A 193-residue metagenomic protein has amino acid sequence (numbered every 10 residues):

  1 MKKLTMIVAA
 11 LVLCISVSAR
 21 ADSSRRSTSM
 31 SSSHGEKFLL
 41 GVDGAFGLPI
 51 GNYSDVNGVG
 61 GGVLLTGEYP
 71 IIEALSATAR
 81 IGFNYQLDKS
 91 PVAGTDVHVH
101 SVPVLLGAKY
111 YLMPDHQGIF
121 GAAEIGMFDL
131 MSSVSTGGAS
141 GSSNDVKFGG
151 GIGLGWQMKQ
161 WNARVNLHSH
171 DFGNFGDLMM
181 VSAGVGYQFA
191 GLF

Functional and structural regions predicted by a protein language model:
V8-C14: Bacterial N-terminal signal peptides
R20-P70, A108, I125, A190-F193: Short glycine/proline- and aromatic-enriched beta-strand/turn motifs that initiate or cap beta-hairpins
G35, P70-A74, M113-Q117, M158-W161 (+1 more regions): Outer-membrane beta-barrel channels and translocator barrels
E36-L40, N57-G61, H98-V104, S142-G150 (+2 more regions): Residues that define the transmembrane beta-barrel architecture of outer-membrane proteins
L39-D43, S76-R80, F120-A122, N162-R164 (+1 more regions): Residue-level detector of the transmembrane beta-barrel scaffold of outer-membrane proteins
G44-N52, G61, F83-K89, L112 (+4 more regions): Transmembrane beta-strands of outer-membrane beta-barrel pores
I50-V59, V92-G94, D115-H116, H170-M180: Solvent-exposed loop/turn segments connecting transmembrane beta-strands in outer-membrane beta-barrel proteins
R80-V92, N144-F193: Predominantly the C-terminal beta-signal and adjacent terminal strand-loop region of outer-membrane beta-barrel
